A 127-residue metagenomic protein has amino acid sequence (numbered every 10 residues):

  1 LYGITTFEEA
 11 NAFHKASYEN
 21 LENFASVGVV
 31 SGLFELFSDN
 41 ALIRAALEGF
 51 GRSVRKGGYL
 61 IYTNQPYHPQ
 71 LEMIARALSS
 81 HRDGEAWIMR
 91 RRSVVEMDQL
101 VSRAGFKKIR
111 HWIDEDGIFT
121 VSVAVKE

Functional and structural regions predicted by a protein language model:
Y2-F13: Conserved SAM-binding strand-loop segment of SAM-dependent methyltransferases
S17-G28: A short acidic, Gly/Pro-enriched loop at the edge of an enzyme's catalytic core that lines a small-molecule cofactor
S31-L36: Short catalytic micro-motifs in class I SAM-dependent methyltransferases
I43-K56: A short glycine-rich, Lys/Arg-flanked "PGG" loop and its adjoining helix->strand segment in the class I
G57-Q65: Conserved beta-strand signature within the Rossmann-like core of class I S-adenosyl-L-methionine
Q70-W87: Short, glycine-/aromatic-enriched active-site segment of Class I SAM-dependent methyltransferases
I88-G105: Short alpha-helix
A104-E127: Core SAM-dependent methyltransferase catalytic element
